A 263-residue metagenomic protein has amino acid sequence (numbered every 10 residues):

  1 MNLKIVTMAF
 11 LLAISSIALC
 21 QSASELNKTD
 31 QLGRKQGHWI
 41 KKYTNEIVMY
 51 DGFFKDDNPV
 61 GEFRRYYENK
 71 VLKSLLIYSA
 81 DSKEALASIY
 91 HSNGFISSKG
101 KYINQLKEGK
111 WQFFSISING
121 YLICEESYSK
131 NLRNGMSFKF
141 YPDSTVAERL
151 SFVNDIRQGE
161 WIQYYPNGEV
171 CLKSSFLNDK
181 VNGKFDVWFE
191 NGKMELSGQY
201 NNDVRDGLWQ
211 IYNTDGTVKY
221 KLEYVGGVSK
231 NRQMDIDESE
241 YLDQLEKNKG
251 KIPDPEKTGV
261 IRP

Functional and structural regions predicted by a protein language model:
M1-L26: Bacterial Sec-dependent N-terminal signal peptides
L19-P263: Glycine/tyrosine- and acidic-biased, solvent-exposed loop/turn segments at the edges of beta-strands
